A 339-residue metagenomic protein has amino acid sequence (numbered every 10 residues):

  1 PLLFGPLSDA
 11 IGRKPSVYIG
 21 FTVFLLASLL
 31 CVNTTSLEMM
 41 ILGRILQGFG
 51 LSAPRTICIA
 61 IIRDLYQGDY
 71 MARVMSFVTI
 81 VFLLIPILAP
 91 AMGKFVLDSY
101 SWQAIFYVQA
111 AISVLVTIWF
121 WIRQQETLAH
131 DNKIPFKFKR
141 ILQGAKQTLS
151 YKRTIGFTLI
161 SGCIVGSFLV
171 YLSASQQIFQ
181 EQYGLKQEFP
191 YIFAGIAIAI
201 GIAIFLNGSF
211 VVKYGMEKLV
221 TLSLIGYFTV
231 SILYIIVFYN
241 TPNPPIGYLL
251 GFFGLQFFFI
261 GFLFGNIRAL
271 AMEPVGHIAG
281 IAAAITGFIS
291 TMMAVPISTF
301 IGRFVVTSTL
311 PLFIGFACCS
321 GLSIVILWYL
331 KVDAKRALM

Functional and structural regions predicted by a protein language model:
P1-E38: Conserved MFS/SLC helix-loop-helix module at the cytosolic interface between two early adjacent transmembrane helices
P1-I11, A203-E217: Helix-to-loop junctions at the C-terminal end of transmembrane segments in multipass secondary transporters
T22-T35, G226-P242: C-terminal ends and interior cores of transmembrane alpha-helices in multi-pass membrane transporters/permeases
A27-V32, Q47, F120, L233-V237 (+2 more regions): MFS-fold secondary transporters
L37, G43-L84: Cytoplasmic helix-loop-helix junction between adjacent transmembrane helices in 12-TM secondary transporters
A111-H130, L327: C-terminal membrane-cytosol helix-exit motif in multi-pass small-molecule transporters
Q125-F157: Juxtamembrane intracellular "pre-TM" segments in multi-pass secondary transporters
R268-S308, G315-F316: A late C-terminal transmembrane helix in Major Facilitator Superfamily
